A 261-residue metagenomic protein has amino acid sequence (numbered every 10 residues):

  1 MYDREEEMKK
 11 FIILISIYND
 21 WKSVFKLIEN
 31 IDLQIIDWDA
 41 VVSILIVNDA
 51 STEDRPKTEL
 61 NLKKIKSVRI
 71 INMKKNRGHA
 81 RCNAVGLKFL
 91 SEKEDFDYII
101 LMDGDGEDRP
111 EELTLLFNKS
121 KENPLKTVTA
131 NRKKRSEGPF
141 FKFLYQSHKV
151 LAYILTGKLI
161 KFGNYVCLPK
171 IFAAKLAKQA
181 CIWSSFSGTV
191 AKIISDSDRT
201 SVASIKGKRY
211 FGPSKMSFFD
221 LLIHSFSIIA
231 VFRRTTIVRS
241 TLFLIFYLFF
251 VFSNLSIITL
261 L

Functional and structural regions predicted by a protein language model:
M1-E7: Short, Lys/Arg-enriched N-terminal segments with co-localized hydrophobic residues within the first ~10-30 amino acids
K10-I12, S43: Cell-envelope/extracellular polymer assembly enzymes that use nucleotide-activated donors
D20-I35, D54: Short, well-formed alpha-helical segments that are part of the catalytic scaffolds of diverse glycosyltransferases
A40-S51, I71-N72: Short beta-strand/loop segment that forms part of the nucleotide-sugar
N48-K57, G106-E107: A conserved acidic beta->alpha catalytic loop
M73-K75, H79-F89, Y98-L101, E107-S184 (+1 more regions): Acceptor/aglycone-binding surface of glycosyltransferases and processive sugar-polymer synthases
A174-T236: Catalytic donor/gating beta->alpha subdomain of glycosyltransferases that bind UDP-sugars
I237-L261: Membrane-embedded multi-pass helical conduit in multi-pass membrane proteins, especially envelope-biosynthetic
